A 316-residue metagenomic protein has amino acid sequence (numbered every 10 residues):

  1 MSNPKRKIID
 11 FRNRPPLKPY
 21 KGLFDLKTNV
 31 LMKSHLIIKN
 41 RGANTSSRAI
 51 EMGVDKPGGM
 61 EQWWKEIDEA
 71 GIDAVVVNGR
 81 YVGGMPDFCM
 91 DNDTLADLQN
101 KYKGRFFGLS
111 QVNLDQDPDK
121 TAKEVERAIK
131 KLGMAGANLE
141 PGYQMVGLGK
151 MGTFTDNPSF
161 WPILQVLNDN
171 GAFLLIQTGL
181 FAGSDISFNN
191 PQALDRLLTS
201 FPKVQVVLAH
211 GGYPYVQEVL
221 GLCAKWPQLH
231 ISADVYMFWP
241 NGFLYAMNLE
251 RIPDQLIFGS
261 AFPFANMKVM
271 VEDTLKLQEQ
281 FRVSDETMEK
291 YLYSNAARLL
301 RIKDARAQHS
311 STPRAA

Functional and structural regions predicted by a protein language model:
S2-F11, K18-A74, I252-I257, A265-A316: Mid-to-C-terminal alpha-helical segments outside catalytic/metal-binding sites
I8, V75, F106-G108, L174 (+4 more regions): Hydrophobic/aromatic residues located in beta-strands of well-ordered beta-sheets within soluble catalytic
R12, I67, L95, A128 (+7 more regions): Conserved, mostly hydrophobic/aromatic
R14-P19, L23, R80, G142 (+4 more regions): Flexible loop residues that form catalytic and substrate-binding hotspots at small-molecule/glycan-binding clefts
P19-F24, C89, T121-A122, G149-M151 (+5 more regions): Short aromatic-enriched loop/helix-cap "lid" or pocket-rim segments at secondary-structure transitions that line
P57-D68, C89-A96, N100, D119-K130 (+5 more regions): Amphipathic, non-transmembrane alpha-helical secondary structure
D73-I176, L180-A182, A316: Active-site gating/metal-coordination segments in enzymes
A135-G136, P141-Y143, K150-I257, H309-S310 (+1 more regions): Catalytic pocket-lining loop regions of alpha/beta-barrel enzymes, especially the amidohydrolase/enolase/GH5 lineages
